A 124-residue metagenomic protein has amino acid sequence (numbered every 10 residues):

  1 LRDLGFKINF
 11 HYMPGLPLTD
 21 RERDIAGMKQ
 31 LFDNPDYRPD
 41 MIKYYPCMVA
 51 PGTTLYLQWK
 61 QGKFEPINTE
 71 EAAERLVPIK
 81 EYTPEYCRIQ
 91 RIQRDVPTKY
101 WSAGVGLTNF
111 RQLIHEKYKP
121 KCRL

Functional and structural regions predicted by a protein language model:
L1-L55, T69-T98: Conserved C-terminal portion of the radical SAM core fold that forms the substrate/S-adenosylmethionine-binding
R23-D24, F64, W101, R111: Charge-rich, low-complexity amphipathic helices in intrinsically disordered tails/linkers adjacent to domains
I25, W59-Q61, G104-G106: General N-terminal targeting signals
Y56-P66: Glycine-rich tight-turn/loop motif centered on a GG-T
F64-E74, C122-L124: Alpha/beta catalytic cores of nucleotide-metabolism and tRNA/nucleoside-modifying enzymes
R94-R123: Terminal amphipathic helices with adjacent charged low-complexity linkers/tails
